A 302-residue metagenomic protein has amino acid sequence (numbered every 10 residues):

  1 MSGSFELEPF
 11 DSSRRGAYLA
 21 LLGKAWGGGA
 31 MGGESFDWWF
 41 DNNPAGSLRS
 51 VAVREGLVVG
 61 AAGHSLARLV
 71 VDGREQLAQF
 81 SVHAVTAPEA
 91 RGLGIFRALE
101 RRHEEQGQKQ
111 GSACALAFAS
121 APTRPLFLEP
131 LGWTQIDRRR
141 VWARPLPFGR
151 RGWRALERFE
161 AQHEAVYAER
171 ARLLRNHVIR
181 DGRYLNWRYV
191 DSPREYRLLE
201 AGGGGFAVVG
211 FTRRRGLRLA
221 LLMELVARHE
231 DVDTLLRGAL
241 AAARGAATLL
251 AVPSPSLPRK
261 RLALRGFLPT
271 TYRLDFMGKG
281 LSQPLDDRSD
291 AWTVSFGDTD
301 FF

Functional and structural regions predicted by a protein language model:
G3-E6: Extreme N-terminal starter segment of soluble prokaryotic enzymes
E8, G16-R49, V53-R54, Q108-S112 (+2 more regions): Amide-forming acyltransferase catalytic core, primarily the GNAT-like/NAT-type and related acyltransferase folds
S50, G60-A62, Q79, A84 (+1 more regions): Conserved GNAT-family N-acetyltransferase fold
R54-V59, G63-D72, V209-R215: Acetyl-CoA-dependent GNAT
A67-L69, A84-T86, S120-P122, S254: An acidic- and aromatic-residue-enriched active-site/binding cleft used to recognize and process polar
E75-P88, L217-H229: Conserved acetyl-CoA binding element of GNAT-fold acetyltransferases
T86, R91-E105, E230-A242: Conserved acetyl-CoA-binding loop-helix of GNAT-fold acetyltransferases
A113-R158, V208-D233, R237-F302: Active-site/acyl-donor-binding loops of N-acyltransferases
